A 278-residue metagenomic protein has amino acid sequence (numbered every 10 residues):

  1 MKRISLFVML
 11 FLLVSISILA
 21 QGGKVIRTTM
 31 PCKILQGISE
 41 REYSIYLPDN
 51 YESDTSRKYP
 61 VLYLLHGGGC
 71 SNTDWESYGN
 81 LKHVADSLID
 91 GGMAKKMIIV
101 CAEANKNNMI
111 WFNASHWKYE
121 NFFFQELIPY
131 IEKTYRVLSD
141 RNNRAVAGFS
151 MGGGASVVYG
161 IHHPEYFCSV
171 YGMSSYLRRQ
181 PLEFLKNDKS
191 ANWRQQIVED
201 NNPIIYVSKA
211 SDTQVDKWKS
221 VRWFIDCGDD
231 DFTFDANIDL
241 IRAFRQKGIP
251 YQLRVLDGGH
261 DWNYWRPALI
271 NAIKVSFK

Functional and structural regions predicted by a protein language model:
M1-K24: Bacterial Sec-dependent N-terminal signal peptides
Q21-K278: Non-catalytic cap/lid and distal C-terminal segments of serine-dependent acyl enzymes
